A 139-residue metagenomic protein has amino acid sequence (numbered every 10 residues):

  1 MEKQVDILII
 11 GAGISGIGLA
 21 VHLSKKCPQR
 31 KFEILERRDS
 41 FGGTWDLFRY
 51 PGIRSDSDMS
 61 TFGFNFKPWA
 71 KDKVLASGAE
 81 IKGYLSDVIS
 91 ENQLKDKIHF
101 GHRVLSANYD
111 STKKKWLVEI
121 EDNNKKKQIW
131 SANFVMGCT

Functional and structural regions predicted by a protein language model:
E2-V5, S131-N133: Active-site acidic short loop of glycosyltransferases
K3-I34: N-terminal Rossmann-like FAD-binding beta1-loop-alpha1 element of flavoenzymes
S15, D39-S40, L105: Short, solvent-exposed loop/turn segments at secondary-structure junctions
I34-G43, S131, G137-T139: Carboxylate/His-rich catalytic cores and anion/metal-binding grooves
R37-D87: Glycine-rich active-site loop/strand segments that organize a redox cofactor
K71-T139: Feature captures the FAD/FMN-dependent oxidoreductase FAD-binding
